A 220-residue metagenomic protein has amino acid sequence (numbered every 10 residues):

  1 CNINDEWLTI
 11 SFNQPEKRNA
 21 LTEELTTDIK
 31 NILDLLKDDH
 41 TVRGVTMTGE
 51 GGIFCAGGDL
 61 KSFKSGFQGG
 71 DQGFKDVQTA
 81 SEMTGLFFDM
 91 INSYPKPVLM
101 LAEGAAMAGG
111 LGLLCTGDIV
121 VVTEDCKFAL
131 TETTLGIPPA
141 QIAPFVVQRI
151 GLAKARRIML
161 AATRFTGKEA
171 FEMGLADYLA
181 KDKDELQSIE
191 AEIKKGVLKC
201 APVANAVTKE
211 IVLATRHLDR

Functional and structural regions predicted by a protein language model:
C1-E50, E192: Conserved CoA-thioester-binding segment of acyl-CoA-metabolizing enzymes
D34, G49-M90, A106: Glycine- (often His-adjacent) and acidic-residue-rich active-site loop that binds/positions the CoA thioester
M47, D59, L113-C115, A170: Hydrophobic/aromatic residues within transmembrane alpha-helices of multi-pass small-molecule transporters
G85-L135, R164: Glycine-rich beta-to-alpha active-site loop
D89, L111-G112, P144, R156 (+1 more regions): Alpha-helical segments flanking ligand/cofactor-binding loops in enzyme cores
D118-I119, R157, A161-T163, E169 (+2 more regions): Well-ordered beta-strand positions
V121-C126, A176-R220: C-terminal long alpha-helix characteristic of the crotonase
A143-A153: Hydrophobic, secondary-structure "cap" segments at the distal end of domains
